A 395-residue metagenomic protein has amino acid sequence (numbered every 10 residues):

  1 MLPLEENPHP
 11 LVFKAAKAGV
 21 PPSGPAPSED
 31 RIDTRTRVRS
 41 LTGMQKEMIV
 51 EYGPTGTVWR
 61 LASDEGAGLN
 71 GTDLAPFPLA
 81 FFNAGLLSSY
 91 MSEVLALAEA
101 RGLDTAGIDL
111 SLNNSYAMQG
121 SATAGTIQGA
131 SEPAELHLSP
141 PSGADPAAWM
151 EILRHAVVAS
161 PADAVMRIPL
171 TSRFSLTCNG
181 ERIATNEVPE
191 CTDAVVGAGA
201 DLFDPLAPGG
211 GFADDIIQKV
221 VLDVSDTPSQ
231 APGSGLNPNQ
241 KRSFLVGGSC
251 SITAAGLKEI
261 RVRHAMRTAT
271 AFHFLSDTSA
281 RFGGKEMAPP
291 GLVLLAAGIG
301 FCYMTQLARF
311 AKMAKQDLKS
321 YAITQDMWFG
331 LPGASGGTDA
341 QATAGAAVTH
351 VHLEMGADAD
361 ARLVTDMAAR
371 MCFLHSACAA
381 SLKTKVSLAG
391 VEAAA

Functional and structural regions predicted by a protein language model:
M1-A84, L95-A297, T305-A395: Extended beta-strand/beta-hairpin segments
G85, S89-Y90, C302-Y303: Alpha-helical metal-binding/catalytic segments enriched in His/Glu/Asp
